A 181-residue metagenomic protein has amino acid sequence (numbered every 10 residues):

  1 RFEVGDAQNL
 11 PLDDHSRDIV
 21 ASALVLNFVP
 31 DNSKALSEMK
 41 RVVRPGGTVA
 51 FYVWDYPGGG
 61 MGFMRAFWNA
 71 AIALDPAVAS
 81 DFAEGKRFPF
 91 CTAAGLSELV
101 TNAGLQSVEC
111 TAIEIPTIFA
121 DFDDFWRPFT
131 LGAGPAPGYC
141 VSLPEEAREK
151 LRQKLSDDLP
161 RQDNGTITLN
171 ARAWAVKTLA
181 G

Functional and structural regions predicted by a protein language model:
Q8-V20: A short acidic, Gly/Pro-enriched loop at the edge of an enzyme's catalytic core that lines a small-molecule cofactor
L12, D31-K34: Short, conserved catalytic or interaction motifs in soluble domains
A23, N170-V176: Short hydrophobic/aromatic beta-strand or adjacent loop that forms the aromatic wall/cage of a ligand/substrate-binding
L24-F28: Short catalytic micro-motifs in class I SAM-dependent methyltransferases
S33, K40-A120, A136, C140: Conserved catalytic/acceptor-binding region of the Class I
A103, S107-D163: C-terminal helical/coil "lid" or tail adjacent to the Rossmann-like core of SAM-dependent
L105, T178-G181: C-terminal beta-strand of the catalytic ATP-binding
